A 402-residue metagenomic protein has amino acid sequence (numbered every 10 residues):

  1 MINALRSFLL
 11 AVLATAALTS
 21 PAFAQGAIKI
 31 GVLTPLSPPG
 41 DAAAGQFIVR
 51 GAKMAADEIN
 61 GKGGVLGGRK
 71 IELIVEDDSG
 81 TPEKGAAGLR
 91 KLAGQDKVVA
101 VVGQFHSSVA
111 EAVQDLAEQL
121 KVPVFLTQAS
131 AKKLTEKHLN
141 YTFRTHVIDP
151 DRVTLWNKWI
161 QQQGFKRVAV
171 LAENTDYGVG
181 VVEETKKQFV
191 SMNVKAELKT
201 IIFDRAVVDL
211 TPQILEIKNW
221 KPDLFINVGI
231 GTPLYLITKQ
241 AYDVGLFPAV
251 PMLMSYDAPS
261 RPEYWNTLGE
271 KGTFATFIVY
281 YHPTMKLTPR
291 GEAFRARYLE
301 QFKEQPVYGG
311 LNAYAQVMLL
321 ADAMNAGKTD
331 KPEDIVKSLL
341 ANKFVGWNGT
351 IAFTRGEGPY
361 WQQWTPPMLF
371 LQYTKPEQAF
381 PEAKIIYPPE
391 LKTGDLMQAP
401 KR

Functional and structural regions predicted by a protein language model:
L18-A24: Sec/Tat signal peptide C-region and signal peptidase I cleavage site
G31-K53, E76-E83, F105-H106, L171-V179 (+2 more regions): Extracytoplasmic "Venus flytrap"
V32, L92, D96-F105, F125-T127 (+5 more regions): Periplasmic-binding protein-like
A42-F47, G63-K133, T145, I202-L210 (+1 more regions): Beta-alpha junction/loop-to-helix N-cap segments that form part of ligand/metal-binding clefts
R50-L73, V190-K195: Signal peptide-proximal N-terminal region of secreted/periplasmic/extracellular or secretory-lumen proteins
A87, A131-K133, N140-V244, T284-A293: Extracellular/periplasmic Venus flytrap/periplasmic-binding protein
T238-Y314, N325-A326, E377, A383-K401: Extracellular/periplasmic periplasmic-binding protein-like sensory domains
E300-G310, A321-E382: Segments of small-molecule ligand-sensing domains
